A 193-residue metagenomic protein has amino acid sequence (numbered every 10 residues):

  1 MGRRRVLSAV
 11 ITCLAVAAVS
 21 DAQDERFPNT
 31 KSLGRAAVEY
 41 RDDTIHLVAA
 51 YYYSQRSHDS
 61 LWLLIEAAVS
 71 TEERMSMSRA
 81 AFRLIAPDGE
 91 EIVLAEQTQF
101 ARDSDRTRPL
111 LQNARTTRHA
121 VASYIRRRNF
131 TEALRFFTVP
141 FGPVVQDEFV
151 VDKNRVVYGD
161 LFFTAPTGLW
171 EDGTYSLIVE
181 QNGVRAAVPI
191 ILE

Functional and structural regions predicted by a protein language model:
M1-G2: N-terminal secretory signal peptides that target proteins for export/translocation
V6-L7: N-terminal export leaders
I11-S20: Hydrophobic h-region of N-terminal signal peptides that target proteins for export in Gram-negative bacteria
A22-E193: Conserved functional micro-motifs across diverse proteins
